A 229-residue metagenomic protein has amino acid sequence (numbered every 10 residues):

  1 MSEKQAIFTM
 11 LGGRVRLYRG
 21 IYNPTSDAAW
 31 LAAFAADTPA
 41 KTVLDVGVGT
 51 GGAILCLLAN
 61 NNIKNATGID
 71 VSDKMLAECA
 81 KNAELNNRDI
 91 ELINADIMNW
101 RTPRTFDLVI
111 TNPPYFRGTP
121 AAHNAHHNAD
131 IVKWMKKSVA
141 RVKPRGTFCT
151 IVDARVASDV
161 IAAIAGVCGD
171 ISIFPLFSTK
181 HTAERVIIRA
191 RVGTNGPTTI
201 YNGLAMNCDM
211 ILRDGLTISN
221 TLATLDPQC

Functional and structural regions predicted by a protein language model:
E3-T42, V48-N60, R189, A205: SAM-dependent Rossmann-like transferase core, predominantly class I methyltransferases with a strong bias toward
R14-R16, N65, D89-E91, G169-S172: Conserved beta-strand segments of alpha/beta enzyme cores
W30-T102, L108-T111, R117-T119: Conserved SAM/SAH cofactor-binding pocket of Class I
L31, N112, W134, A190: Residue-level signal for inorganic ion chemistry
A80, A121-H123, I161-I164: Short amphipathic alpha-helical segments
P113-A140: Mobile active-site "lid"/loop adjacent to the S-adenosyl-L-methionine
D130-A183: Conserved Class I SAM-dependent methyltransferase catalytic core
T182-C229: SAM/dcSAM-binding transferase cores
